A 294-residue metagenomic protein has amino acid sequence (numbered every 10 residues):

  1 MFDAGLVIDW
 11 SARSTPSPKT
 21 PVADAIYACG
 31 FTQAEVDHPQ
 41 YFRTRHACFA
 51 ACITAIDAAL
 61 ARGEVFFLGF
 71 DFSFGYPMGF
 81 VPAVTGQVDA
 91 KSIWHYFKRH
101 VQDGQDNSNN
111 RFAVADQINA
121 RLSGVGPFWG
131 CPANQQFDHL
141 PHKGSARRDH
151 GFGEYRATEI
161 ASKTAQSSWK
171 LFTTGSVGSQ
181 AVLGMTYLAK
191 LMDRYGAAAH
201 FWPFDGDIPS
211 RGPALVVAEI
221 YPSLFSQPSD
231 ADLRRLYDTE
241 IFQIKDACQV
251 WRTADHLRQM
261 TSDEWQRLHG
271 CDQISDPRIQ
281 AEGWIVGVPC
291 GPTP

Functional and structural regions predicted by a protein language model:
M1-A4, W10-F67, F72-P294: RNase H-like (RuvC/DEDD) metal-dependent nuclease/polynucleotide-processing core
